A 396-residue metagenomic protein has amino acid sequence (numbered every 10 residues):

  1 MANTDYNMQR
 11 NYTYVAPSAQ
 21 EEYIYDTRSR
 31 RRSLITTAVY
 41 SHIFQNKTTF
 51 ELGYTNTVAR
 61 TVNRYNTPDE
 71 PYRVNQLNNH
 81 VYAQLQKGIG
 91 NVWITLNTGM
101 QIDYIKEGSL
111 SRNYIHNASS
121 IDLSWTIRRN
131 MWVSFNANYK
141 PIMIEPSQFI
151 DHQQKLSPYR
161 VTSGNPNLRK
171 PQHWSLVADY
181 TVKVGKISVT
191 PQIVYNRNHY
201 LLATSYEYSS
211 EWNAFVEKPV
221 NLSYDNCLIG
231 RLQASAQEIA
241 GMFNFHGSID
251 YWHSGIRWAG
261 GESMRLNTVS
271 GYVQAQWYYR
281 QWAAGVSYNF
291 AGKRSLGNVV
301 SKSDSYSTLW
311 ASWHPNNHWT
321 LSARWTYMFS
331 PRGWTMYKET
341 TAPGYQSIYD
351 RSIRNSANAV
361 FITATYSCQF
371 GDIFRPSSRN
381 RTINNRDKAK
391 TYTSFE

Functional and structural regions predicted by a protein language model:
M1-N11, D26-E396: Exposed, low-structure sequence patches enriched in small/polar residues
S18-E21: Eukaryotic acidic, serine/threonine-rich low-complexity intrinsically disordered regions
